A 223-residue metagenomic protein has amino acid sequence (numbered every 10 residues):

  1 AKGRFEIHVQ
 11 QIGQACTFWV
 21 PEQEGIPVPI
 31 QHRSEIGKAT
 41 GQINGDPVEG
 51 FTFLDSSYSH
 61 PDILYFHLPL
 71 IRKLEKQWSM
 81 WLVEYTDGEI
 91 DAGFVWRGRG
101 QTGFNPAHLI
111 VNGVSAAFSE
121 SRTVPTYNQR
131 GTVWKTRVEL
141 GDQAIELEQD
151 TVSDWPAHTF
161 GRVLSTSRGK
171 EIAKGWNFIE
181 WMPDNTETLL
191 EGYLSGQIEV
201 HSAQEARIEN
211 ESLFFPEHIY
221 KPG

Functional and structural regions predicted by a protein language model:
A1-G223: Structured soluble/peripheral alpha/beta segments that form catalytic or ligand/cofactor-binding pockets
